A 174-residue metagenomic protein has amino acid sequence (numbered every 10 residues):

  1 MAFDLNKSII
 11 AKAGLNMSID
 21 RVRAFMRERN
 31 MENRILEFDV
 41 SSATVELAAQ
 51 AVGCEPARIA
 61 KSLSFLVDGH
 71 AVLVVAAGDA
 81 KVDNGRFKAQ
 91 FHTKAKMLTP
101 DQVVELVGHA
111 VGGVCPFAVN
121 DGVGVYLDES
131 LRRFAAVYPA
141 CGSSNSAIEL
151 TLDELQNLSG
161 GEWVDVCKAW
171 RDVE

Functional and structural regions predicted by a protein language model:
A2-E174: Extended, low-hydrophobicity, polar/charged segments
